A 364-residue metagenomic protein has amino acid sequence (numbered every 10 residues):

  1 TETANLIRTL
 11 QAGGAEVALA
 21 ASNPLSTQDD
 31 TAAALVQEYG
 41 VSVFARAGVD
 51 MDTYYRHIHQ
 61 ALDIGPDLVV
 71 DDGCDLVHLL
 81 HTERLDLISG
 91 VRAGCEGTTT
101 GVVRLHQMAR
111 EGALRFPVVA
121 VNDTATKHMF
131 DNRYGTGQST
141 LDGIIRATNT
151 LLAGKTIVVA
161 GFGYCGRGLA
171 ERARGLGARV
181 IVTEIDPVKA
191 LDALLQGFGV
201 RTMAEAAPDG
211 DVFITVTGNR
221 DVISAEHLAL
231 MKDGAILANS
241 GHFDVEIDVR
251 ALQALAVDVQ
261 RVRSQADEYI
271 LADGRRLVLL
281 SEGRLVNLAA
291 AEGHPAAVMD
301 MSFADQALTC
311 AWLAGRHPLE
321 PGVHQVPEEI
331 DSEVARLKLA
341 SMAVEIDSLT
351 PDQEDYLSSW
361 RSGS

Functional and structural regions predicted by a protein language model:
T1-G14, A18, D131, G135-G210 (+1 more regions): Glycine-rich phosphate/diphosphate-binding loop of Rossmann-like nucleotide-binding domains
G14-A15, L87, L114, G177-A178 (+2 more regions): A short helix->loop->beta-strand "cap" motif at the edges of active sites that frequently abuts
A18, F116-G154, V249-D352, S359: Adenosine-phosphate binding glycine-rich loop
L19-K155: Glycine/serine-rich phosphate-binding loop and adjoining beta1-alpha1 elements at the start of nucleotide-handling
A21, L68-G73, R84-T100, N219 (+3 more regions): ADP-ribose/adenylate-binding Rossmann-like module
A61-L62, E205-A206, L230: Structural alpha-helical scaffold elements that stabilize or flank donor/cofactor-binding regions in carbohydrate
I64-G65, P208-D209, D233: Alpha-helix C-terminal capping/helix-to-coil transition sites in glycosyltransferase folds
